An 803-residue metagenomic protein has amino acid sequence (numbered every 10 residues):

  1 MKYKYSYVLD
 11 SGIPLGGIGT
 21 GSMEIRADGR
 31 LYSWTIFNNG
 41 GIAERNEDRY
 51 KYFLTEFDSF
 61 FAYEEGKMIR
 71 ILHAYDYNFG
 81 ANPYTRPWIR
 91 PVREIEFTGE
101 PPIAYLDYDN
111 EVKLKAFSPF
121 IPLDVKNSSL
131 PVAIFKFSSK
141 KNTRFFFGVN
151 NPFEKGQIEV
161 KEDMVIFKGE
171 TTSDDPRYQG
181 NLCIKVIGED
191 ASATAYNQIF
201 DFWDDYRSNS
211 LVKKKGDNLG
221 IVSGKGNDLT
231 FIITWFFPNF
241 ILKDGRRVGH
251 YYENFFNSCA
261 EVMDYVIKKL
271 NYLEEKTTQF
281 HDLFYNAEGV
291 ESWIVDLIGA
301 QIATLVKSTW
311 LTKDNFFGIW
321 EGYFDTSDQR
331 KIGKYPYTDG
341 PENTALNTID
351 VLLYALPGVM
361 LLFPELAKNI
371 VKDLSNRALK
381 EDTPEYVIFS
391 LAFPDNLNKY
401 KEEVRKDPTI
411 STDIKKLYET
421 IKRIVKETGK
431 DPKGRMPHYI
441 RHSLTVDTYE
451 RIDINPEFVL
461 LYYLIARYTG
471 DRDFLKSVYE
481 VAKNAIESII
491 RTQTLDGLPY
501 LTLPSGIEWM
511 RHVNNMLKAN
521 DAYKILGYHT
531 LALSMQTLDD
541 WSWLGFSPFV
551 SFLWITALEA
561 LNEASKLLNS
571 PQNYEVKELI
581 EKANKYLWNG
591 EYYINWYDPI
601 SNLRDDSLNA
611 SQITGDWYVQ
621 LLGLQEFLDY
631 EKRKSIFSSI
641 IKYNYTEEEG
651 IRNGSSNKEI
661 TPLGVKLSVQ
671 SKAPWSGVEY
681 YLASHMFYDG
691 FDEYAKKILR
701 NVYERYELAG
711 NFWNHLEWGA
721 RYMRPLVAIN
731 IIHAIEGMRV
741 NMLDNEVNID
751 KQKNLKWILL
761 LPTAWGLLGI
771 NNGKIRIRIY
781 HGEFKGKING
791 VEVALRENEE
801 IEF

Functional and structural regions predicted by a protein language model:
M1-D76: Beta-strand-rich N-terminal accessory domains
K2-Y7, S11, L114, S118-V132 (+6 more regions): Acidic/polar, glycine-enriched structural segments that form the non-catalytic walls/loops of the carbohydrate-binding
R30-Y32, G40-I42, F53-E56, I71-H73 (+3 more regions): Non-catalytic C-terminal accessory modules of carbohydrate-active enzymes
T55, S59-E64, I69-R70, D76-F79 (+11 more regions): Aromatic-rich carbohydrate-recognition surfaces in CAZymes
E100-I103, P131-F135: Short, solvent-exposed loop/turn segments enriched in Ser/Thr/Gly
V132-S139, I775: Short beta-strand elements of extracellular/lumenal beta-sandwich folds
E291-G340, S375-Y449, L495-G545, K582-S676 (+2 more regions): Extended glycan-interaction surfaces of carbohydrate-active proteins
T348-L379, E457, E480, F549-E563 (+3 more regions): Active-site core of glycosidic bond-cleaving carbohydrate-active enzymes
